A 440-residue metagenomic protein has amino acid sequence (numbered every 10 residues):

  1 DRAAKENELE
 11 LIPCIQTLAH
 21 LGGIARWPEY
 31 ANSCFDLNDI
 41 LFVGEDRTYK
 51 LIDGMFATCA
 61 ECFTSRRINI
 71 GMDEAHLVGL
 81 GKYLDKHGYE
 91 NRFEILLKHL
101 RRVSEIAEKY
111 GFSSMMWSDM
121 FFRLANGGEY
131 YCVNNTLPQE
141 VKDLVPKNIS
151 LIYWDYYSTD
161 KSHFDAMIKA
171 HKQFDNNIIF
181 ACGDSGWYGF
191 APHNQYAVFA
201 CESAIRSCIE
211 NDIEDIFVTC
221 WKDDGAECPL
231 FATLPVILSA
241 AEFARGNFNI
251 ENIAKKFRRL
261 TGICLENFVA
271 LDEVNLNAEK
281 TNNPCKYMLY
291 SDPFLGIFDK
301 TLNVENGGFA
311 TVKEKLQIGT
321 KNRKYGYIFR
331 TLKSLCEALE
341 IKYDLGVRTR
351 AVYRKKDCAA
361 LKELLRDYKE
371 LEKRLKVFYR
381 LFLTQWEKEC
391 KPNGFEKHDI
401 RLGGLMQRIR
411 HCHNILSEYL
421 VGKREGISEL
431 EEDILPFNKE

Functional and structural regions predicted by a protein language model:
D1-Y30: Acidic/aromatic-lined carbohydrate-recognition and catalytic surfaces of CAZymes acting on diverse glycans
R2, E8-E10, Y49-A57, E61 (+2 more regions): Substrate-binding groove of N-acetylhexosamine-processing glycoside hydrolases
P13, W27-A31, F35, T64 (+1 more regions): Proline-centered flexible-loop/turn and helix-kink motifs
I15-G22, M72-A75, M120, C220-D223: Short, solvent-exposed turn/loop segments enriched in Gly/Ser/Thr/Pro and often Arg
T17, S33-K86: Active-site groove signature of glycoside hydrolases
G22-R26, G81, H163-F164: Short, solvent-exposed loop/turn and secondary-structure capping segments
R26-Y30, D73-L77, D184: Short connector loops/turns at beta-strand edges and beta->alpha or beta->beta junctions
